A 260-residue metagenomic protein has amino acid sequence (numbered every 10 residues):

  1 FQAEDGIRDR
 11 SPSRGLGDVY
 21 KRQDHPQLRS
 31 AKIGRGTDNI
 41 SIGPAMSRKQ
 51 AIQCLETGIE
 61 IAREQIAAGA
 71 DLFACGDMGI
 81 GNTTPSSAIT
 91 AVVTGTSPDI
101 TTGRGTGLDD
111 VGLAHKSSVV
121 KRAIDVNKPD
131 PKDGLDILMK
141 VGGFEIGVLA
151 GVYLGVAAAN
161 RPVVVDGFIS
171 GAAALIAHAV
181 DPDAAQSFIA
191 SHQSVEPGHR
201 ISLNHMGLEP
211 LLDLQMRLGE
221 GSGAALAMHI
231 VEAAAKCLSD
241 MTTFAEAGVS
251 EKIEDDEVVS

Functional and structural regions predicted by a protein language model:
A3-Y20: Short, small-residue-biased leader/transition segments that mark boundaries at the very start of proteins
K21-R63, V120-K132, K140: Small/polar-residue-rich loop-to-helix segments that shape phosphate-bearing ligand pockets
Q27-R29, A88-I100, V180-Q186, A233-K236: A glycine- and small-aliphatic-rich helix-loop capping segment at beta-alpha/alpha-beta transitions that lines
G34-S97, G105-D109: Glycine-rich, mobile lid/loop segments that gate access to catalytic sites or pores
F73, P85-V148: Phosphate/pyrophosphate-binding betaalpha-module
C75, I80-S87, I146-G151, S170-A174 (+1 more regions): Short glycine/serine/threonine-rich phosphate/pyrophosphate-binding segments that cradle anionic phosphate groups
G151-A190, E209-M216: Hydrophobic alpha-helical bundle architecture
E196-A245: Internal helix-turn-beta structural module
